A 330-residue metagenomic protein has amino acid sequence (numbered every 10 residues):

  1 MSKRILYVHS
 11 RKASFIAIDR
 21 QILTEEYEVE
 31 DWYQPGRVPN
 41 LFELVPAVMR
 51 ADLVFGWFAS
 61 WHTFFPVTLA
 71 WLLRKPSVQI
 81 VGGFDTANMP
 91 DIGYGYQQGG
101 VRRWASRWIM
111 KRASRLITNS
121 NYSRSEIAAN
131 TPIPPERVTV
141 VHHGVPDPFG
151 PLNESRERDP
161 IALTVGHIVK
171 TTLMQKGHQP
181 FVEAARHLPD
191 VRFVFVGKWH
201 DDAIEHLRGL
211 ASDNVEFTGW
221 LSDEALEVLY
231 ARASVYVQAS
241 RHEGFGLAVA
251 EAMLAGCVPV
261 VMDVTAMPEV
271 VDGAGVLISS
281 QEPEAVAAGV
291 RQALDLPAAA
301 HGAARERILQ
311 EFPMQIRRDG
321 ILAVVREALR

Functional and structural regions predicted by a protein language model:
V48, W220-L221, V228-A233: Short alpha-helical donor nucleotide-sugar binding micro-motif in glycosyltransferases
Q97-L116: Membrane-proximal helix-turn-helix segments that form the acceptor-binding/catalytic region of lipid-linked
M110-R137: A short, active-site helix/loop in glycosyltransferases that binds the activated sugar's phosphate group
E154-L188, V194: Conserved donor-binding/catalytic core segment of Leloir-type glycosyltransferases
I204-E224: Nucleotide-activated donor-binding/catalytic signature segment of Leloir-type glycosyltransferases, i.e., the conserved
R241: Aromatic "clamp/platform" in nucleotide-sugar-dependent glycosyltransferases that forms part of the donor/acceptor
V258-V261: Short hydrophobic beta-strand element within catalytic cores of glycosyltransferases and related nucleotide-activated
V276-P283, Q292-A298: Conserved acidic donor-binding segment of nucleotide-sugar-dependent glycosyltransferases
